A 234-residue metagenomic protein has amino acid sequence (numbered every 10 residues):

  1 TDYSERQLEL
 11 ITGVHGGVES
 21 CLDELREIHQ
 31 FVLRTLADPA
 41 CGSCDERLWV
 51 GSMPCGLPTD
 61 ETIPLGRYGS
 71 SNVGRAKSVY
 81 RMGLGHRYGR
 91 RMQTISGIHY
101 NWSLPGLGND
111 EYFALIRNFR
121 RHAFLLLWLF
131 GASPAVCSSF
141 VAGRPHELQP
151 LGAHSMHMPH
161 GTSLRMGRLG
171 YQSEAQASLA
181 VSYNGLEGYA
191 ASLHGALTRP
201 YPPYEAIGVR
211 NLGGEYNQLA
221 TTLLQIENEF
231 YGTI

Functional and structural regions predicted by a protein language model:
T1-G85, M92-T94, D110-R117, R121-L127 (+1 more regions): Terminal catalytic/cofactor-binding subdomain
G66-R87, S103-I234: Loop-rich catalytic cores of soluble enzymes, especially ATP-dependent carboxylate-amine ligases and other
R91-P105: Histidine-centered divalent-metal-coordination microenvironment in nucleic-acid enzymes
